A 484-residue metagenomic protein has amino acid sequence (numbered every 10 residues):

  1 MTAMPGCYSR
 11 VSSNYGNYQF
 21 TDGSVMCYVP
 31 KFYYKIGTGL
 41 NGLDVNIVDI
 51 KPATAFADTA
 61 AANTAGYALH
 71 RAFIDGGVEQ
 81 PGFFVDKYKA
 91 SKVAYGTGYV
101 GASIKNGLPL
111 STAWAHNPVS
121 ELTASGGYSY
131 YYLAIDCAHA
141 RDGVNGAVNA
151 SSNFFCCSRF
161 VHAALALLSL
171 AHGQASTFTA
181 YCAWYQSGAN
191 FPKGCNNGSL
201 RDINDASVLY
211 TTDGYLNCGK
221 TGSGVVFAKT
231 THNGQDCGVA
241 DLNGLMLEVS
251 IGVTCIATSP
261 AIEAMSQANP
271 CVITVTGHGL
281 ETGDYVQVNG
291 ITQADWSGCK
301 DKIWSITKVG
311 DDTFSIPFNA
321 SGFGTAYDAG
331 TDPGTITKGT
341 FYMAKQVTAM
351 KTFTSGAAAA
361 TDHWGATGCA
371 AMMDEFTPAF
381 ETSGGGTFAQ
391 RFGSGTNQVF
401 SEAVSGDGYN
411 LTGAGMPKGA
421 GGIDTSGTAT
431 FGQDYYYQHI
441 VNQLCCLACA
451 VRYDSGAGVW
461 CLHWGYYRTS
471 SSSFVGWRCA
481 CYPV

Functional and structural regions predicted by a protein language model:
M1-G39, F154: GGW-centered surface loops in extracellular recognition modules
D22-G23, A53-L242: Short aromatic-cysteine micro-motif
D22-G23, D311, D407: Acidic/polar residues in short coil/turn loops that connect beta-strands within repeat-based beta-sheet scaffolds
K35-N41, K92-T97: Short, solvent-exposed loop/turn elements at domain surfaces
G42-A61, S315-P333: Short solvent-exposed strand/turn elements
F160-A163, G188-I203, V208-N217, V226 (+4 more regions): C-terminal, surface-exposed recognition/capping segments
T258-F341: Small/polar beta-strand repeat architecture
